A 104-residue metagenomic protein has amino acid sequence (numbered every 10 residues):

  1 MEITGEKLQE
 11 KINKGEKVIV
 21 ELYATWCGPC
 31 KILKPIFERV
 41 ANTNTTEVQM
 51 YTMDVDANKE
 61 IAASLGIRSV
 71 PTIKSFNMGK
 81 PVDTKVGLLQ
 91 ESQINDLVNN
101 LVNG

Functional and structural regions predicted by a protein language model:
M1-K17: A short beta-strand-turn-helix
E2-T4, L22, K34-A41, T45-E60: Thiol-based oxidoreductase modules, predominantly thioredoxin-like and allied folds used for disulfide exchange
Q9, N58-I61, S92: Short loop/turn elements that flank and shape the SAM/SAH-binding pocket of Class I
E16, Y23-W26, S69: Short pre-active-site segment immediately N-terminal to redox-active cysteine/selenocysteine motifs in thiol-based
E21-Y23, S75: Structural cue for short, hydrophobic secondary-structure segments
C27-C30, I73: The canonical Cys-X-X-Cys-His
K59, L65-K74: Structural micro-motif
S75-G104: Non-catalytic, surface beta->alpha helical segment in thiol-disulfide oxidoreductase systems
